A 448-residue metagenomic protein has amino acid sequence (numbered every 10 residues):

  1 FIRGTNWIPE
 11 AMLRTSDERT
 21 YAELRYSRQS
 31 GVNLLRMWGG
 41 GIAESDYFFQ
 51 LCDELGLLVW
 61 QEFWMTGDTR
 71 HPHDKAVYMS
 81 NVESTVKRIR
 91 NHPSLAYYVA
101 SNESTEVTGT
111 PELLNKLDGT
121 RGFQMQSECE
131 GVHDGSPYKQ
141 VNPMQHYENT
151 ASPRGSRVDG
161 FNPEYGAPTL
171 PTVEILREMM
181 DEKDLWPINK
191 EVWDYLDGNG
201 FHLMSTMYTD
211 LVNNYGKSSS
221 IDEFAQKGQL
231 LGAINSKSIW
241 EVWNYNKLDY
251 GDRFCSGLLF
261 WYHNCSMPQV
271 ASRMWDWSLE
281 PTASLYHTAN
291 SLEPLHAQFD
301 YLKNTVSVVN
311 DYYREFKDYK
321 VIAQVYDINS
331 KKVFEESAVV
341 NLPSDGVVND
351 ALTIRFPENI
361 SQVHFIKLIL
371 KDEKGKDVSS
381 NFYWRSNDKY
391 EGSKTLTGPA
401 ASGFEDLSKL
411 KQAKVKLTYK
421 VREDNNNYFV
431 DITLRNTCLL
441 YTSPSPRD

Functional and structural regions predicted by a protein language model:
F1-D68, P72-Y97, G200-L230: Active-site-adjacent substrate/metal-binding segments within catalytic domains of carbohydrate-active enzymes
V86-K190: Active-site region of glycoside hydrolase catalytic domains
Y98, T150-Y319: Substrate-binding clefts and catalytic carboxylate motifs of secreted carbohydrate-active enzymes
T282-K303, K389-N425: Low-complexity, acidic Ser/Thr/Pro/Gly-rich terminal tails and inter-domain linkers that flank the onset of structured
V309-E315, I328, R435-L440: Short solvent-exposed strand-capping/beta-turn motif centered on an Asx-Ser/Thr pair
K331-N359, R447: Intrinsically disordered, low-complexity Pro/Gly/Ser/Thr-rich segments with frequent PxxP/GP/PP motifs and embedded
F356-A401: Terminal connector regions
Y441-D448: Conserved small/polar residues in nucleotide/adenosyl-binding loops
